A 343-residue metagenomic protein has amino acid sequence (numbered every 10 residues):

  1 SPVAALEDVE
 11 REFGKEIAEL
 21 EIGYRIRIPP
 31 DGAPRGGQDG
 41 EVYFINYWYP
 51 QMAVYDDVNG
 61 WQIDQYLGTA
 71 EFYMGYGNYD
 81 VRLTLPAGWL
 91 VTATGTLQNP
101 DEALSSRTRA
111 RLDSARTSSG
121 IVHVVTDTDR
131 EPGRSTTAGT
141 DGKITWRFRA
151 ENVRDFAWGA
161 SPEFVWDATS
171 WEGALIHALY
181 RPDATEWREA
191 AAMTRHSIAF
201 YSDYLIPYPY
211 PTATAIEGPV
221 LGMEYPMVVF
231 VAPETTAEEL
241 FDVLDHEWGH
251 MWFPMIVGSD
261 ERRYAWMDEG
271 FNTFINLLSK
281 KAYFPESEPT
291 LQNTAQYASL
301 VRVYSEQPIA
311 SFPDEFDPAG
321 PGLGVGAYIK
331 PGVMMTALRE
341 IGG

Functional and structural regions predicted by a protein language model:
S1-E41, D129-D141, T145: A surface-exposed beta-strand-loop module
V9-E10, T69-E71: A generic local secondary-structure boundary/capping motif
I22-Y24, L85, G95, M255 (+2 more regions): Glycine-rich, histidine-containing beta strand-loop boundary motifs that form or position
R25-R27, T84-P86, E340: Solvent-exposed strand-to-loop "edge" motifs in beta-rich extracellular domains
G32-A70, A295-L300: Core domains of carbohydrate- and sulfate-ester-processing enzymes
R35-Q38, T94-Q98, P162, R263-E269: Composition- and surface-driven signal marking solvent-exposed, interaction-prone regions in large proteins
V54-W61, A70-D245, F274: Hydrophobic helix-coil surface modules that form long, contiguous segments used for peptide/substrate interaction
F148, A178-G342: Hydrophobic alpha-helical and helix-loop surface patches within well-folded domains that function as non-catalytic
